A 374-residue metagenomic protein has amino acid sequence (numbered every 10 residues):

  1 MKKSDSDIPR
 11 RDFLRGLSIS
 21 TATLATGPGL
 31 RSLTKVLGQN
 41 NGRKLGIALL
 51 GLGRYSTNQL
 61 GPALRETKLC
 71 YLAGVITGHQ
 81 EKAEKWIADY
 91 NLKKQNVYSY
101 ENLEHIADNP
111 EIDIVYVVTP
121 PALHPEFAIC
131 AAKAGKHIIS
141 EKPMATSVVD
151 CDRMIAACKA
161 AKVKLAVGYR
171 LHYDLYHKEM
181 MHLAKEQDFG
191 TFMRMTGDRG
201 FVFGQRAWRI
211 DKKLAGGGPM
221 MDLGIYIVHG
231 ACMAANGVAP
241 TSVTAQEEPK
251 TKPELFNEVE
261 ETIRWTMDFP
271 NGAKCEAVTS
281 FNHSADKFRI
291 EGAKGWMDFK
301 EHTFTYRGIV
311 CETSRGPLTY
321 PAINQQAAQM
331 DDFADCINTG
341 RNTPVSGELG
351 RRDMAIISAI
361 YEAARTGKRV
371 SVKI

Functional and structural regions predicted by a protein language model:
K2-T21: N-terminal secretory signal peptides and thylakoid transit peptides that target proteins across membranes
G16-L24, C232, R315-I374: C-terminal helical cap and adjacent loop that interface with cofactors, partners, or active-site loops
G16-N91, A231: N-terminal Rossmann-like dinucleotide-binding module
R43, Y55-S56, K164-A166, L171-F256 (+1 more regions): Predominantly a Rossmann-like dinucleotide-binding segment in NAD(P)-dependent oxidoreductases
L49, S140, T146, L165-V167 (+2 more regions): Hydrophobic residues in well-ordered beta-strands that form the structural core
K94-Q95, A134-K136, A161-V163, A273: A short helix->loop->beta-strand "cap" motif at the edges of active sites that frequently abuts
N96-A157: Beta-loop-alpha module in the N-terminal Rossmann-like domain of NAD(P)-dependent dehydrogenases, especially those
V228-R307, A327-R341, K373: Contiguous beta-strand/loop segments that form the cofactor/metal-binding neighborhood of enzyme cores
